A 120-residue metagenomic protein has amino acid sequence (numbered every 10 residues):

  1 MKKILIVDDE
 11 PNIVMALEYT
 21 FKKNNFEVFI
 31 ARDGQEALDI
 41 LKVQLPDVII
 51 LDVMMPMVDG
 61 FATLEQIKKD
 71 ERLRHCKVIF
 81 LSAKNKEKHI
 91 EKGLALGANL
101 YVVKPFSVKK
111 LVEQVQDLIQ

Functional and structural regions predicted by a protein language model:
P11-F29: Two-component/phosphorelay signaling modules centered on CheY-like receiver
I30-V48: Acidic, metal-coordinating helix/loop segments flanking the phosphotransfer/catalytic sites of two-component signaling
M55: Receiver (REC) domain active-site loop signature in two-component systems and cognate sites in sensor histidine kinases
F106-V115: C-terminal output helix
